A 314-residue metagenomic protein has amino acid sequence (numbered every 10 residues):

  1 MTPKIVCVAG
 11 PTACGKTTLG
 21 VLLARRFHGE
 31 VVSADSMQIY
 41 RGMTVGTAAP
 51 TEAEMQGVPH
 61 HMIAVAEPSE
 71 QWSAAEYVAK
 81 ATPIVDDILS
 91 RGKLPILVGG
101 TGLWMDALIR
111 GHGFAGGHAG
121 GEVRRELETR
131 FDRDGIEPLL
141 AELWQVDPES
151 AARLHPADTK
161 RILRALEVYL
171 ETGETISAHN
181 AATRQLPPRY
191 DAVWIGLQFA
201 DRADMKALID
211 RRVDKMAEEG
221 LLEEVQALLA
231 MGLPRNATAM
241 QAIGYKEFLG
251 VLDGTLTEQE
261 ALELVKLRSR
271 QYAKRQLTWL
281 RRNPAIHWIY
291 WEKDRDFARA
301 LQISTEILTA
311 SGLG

Functional and structural regions predicted by a protein language model:
M1-G314: Phosphate/pyrophosphate-binding catalytic cores of soluble transferases and nucleic-acid-acting enzymes
